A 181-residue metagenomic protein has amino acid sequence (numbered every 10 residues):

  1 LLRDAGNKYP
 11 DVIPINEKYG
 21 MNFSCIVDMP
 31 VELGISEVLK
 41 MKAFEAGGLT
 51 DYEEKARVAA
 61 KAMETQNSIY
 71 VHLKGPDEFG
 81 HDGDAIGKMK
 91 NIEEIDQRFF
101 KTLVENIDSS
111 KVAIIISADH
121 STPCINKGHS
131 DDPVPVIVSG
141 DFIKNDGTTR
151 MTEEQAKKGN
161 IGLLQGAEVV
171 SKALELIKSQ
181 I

Functional and structural regions predicted by a protein language model:
L1-I181: Feature captures the catalytic ectodomains and active-site-proximal regions of enzymes that hydrolyze or transfer
